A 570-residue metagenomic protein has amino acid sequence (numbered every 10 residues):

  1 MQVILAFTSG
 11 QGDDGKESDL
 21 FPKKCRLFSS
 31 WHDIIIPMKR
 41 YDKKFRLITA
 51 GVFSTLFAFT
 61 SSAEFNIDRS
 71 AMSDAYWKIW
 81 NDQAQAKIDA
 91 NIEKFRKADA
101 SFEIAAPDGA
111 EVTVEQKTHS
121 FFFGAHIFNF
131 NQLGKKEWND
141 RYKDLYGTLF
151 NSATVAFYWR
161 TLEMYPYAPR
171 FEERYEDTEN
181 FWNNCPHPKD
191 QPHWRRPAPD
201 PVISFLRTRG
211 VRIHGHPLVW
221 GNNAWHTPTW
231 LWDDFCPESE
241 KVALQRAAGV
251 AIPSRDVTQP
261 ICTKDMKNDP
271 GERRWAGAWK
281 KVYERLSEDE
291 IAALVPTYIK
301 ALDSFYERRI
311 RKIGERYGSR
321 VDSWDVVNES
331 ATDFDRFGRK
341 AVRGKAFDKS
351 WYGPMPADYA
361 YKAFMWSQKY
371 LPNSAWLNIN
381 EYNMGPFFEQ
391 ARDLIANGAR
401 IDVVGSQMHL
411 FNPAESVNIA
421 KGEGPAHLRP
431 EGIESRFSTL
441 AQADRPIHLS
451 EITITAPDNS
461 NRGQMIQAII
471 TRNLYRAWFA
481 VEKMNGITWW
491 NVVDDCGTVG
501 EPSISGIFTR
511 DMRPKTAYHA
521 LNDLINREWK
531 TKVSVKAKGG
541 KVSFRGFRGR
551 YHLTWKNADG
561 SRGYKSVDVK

Functional and structural regions predicted by a protein language model:
D13, L27-I35: Short, positively charged and aromatic/hydrophobic N-terminal segments
E64-Q132, Y165, F171-E172, H193 (+4 more regions): Beta-strand-rich domain onsets/edges
R69, W232, C236-P253, D265 (+14 more regions): Aromatic-rich peripheral "rim/lid" segments of glycoside hydrolase catalytic domains that contact and position glycan
F102, A153, L206, I313 (+4 more regions): Conserved, mostly hydrophobic/aromatic
L133-N139, D335-R339, A363, M384-G398 (+1 more regions): Distinct, well-ordered alpha-helical segments
K135-T148, S543-R550: Short Pro-Gly-centered beta-turn/loop motif in secreted/extracellular proteins
F150, F157-R246, P253-S287, I310 (+2 more regions): Aromatic-lined substrate-binding rim segments of carbohydrate-active enzymes
D322-N328, Y359-F387, H448-E451, G486-V492: Aromatic-lined carbohydrate-recognition surfaces of secreted/lumenal glycan-active proteins
